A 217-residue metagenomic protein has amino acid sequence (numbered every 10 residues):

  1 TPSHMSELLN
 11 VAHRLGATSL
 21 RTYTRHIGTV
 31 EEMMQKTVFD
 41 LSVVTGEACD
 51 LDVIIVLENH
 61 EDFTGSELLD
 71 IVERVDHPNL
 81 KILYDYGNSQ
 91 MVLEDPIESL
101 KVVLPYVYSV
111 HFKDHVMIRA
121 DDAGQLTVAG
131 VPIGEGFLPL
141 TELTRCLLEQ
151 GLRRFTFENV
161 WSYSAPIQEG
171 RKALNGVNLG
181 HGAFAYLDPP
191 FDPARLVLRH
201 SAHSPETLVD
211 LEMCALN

Functional and structural regions predicted by a protein language model:
T1-I82: Active-site acidic/histidine proton-transfer and metal-coordination neighborhood in alpha/beta enzyme cores
R21, V43-I54, Y84-N88, F137-T141 (+1 more regions): Short, basic, helix/turn surface patches
R25-I27, Y84-N88, D114: Short, acidic/turn-prone active-site loops that include or flank metal/cofactor- and phosphate-binding residues
M33, E58, G87-S89, P132-G134: Short, flexible loop segments at the rims of nucleotide/cofactor-binding pockets, characterized by
L57, Y84-D85, K113, F157: Active-site flanking residues adjacent to catalytic metal/cofactor-binding acidic residues
G65-N79, Q90-N217: Histidine-acidic metal/acid-base catalytic patches
